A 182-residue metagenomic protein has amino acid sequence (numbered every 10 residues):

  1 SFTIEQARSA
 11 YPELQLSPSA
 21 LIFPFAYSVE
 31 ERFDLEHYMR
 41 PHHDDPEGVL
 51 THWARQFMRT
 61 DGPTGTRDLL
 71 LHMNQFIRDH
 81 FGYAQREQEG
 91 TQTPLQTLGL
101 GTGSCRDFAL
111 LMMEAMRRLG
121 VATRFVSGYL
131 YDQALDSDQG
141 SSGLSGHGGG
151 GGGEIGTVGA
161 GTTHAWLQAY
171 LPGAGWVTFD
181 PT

Functional and structural regions predicted by a protein language model:
S1-A26: Intrinsically disordered, low-complexity N-terminal segments that are enriched in acidic
S1-F2, M39, A54, I77 (+2 more regions): Generic structural hydrophobic/aromatic packing signal, biased to beta-strands
Q6, P41, Y83-Q85, L100 (+2 more regions): Generic structural "secondary-structure junction" signal
Q15-S19, L100, D138-G140: General N-terminal targeting signals
L21-G103, L111: Secondary-structure boundary elements
T60, Q75, D107-T182: Hydrophobic/aromatic-rich core segments of domains that either
